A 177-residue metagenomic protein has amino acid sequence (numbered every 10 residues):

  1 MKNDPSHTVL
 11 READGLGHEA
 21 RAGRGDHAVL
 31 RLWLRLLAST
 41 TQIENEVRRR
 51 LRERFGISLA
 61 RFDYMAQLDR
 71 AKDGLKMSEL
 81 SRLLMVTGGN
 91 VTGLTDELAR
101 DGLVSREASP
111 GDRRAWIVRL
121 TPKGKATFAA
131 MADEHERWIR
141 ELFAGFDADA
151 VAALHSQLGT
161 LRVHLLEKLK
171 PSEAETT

Functional and structural regions predicted by a protein language model:
M1-F55: N-terminal leader segment of winged-helix/HTH proteins
K2-R11, G15-R21, D96-S156: Charged, amphipathic alpha-helical coiled-coil/dimerization segments
W33, L37, T41, M85 (+3 more regions): Short amphipathic alpha-helical segments with heptad-repeat character
L34, D63-A66, T92-L94: Base-recognition residues in the alpha-helical recognition helix of bacterial helix-turn-helix
T41, N45-T87, D101, E173-T177: N-terminal helix-turn-helix DNA-binding core of bacterial DNA-binding proteins
F55-R61, N90, T121, A144-D147: Short helix-coil-helix linker/hinge
M77-S78, G89, D96, W116: Residues within helix-turn-helix
A152-T177: Exposed, interaction-prone assembly regions rather than primary DNA-binding/catalytic cores
